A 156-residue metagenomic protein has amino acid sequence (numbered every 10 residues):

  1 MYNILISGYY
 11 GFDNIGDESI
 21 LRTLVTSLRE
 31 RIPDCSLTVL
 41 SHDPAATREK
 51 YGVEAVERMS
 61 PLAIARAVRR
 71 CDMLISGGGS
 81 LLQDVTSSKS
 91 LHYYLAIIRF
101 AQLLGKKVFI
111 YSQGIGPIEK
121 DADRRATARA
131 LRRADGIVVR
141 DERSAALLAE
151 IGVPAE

Functional and structural regions predicted by a protein language model:
Y2-E119: Aromatic- and Gly/Pro-rich donor/ligand-binding loops that form nucleotide- or phosphate-bearing donor binding pockets
L103-E156: Active-site-proximal region of nucleotide-activated glycan assembly enzymes, centered on histidine/acidic-rich loops
